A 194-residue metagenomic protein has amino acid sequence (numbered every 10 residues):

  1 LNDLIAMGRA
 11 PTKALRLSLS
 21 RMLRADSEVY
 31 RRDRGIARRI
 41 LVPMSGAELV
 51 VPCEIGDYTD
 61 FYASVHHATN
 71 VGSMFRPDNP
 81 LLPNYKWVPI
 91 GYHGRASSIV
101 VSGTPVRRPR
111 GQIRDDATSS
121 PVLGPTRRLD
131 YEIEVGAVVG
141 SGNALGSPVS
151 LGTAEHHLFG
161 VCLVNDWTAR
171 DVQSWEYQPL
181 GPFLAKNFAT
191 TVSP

Functional and structural regions predicted by a protein language model:
L1-P194: Active-site microenvironments in enzyme catalytic cores
